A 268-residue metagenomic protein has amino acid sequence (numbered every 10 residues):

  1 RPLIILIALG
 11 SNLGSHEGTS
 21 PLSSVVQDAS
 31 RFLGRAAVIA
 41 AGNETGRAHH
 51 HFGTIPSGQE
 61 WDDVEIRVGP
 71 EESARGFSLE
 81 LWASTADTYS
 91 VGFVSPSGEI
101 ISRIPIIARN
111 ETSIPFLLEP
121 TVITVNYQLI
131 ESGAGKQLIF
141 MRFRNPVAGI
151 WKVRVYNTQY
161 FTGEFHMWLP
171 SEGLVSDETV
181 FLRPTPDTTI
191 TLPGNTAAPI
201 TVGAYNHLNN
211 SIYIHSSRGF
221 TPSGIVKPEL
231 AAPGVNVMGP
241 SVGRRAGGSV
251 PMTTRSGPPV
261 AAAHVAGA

Functional and structural regions predicted by a protein language model:
R1-A268: Loop-rich non-cytosolic ectodomains and luminal regions
